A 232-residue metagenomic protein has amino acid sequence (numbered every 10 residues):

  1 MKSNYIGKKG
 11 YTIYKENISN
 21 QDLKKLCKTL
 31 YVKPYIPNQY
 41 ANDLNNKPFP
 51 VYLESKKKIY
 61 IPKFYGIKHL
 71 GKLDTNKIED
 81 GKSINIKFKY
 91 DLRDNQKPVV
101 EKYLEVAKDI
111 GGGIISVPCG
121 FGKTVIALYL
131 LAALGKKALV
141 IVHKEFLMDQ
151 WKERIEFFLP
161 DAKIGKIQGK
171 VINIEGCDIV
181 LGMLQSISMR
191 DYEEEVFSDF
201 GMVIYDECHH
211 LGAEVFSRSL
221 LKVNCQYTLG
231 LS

Functional and structural regions predicted by a protein language model:
M1-P37: Short Lys/Arg-enriched alpha/beta "domain-start" segment
T29-E79: Interdomain "pre-motor" coupling segment immediately N-terminal to P-loop NTPase/helicase cores
D74-S116: Conserved pre-motif I regulatory segment
Y103, I126, L130-L134, W151 (+1 more regions): Hydrophobic residues on the short alpha-helix immediately C-terminal to a glycine-rich phosphate/catalytic loop
K108-L134, L139: Walker A/P-loop
F146-V171: Conserved helix-turn-beta segment of the N-terminal RecA-like "Helicase ATP-binding" lobe in SF1/SF2 helicases
K170-V180: Conserved motor-coupling elements within RecA-like helicase/translocase cores
Q185-S186, Y192-L231: SF2 helicase catalytic motif II
